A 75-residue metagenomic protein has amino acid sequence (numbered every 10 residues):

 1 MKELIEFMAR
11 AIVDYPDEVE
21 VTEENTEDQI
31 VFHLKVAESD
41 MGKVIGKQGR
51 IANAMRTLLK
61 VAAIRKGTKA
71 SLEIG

Functional and structural regions predicted by a protein language model:
M1-K43, A54-G75: RNA-contacting regions in translation and RNA-metabolism proteins, encompassing KH/S1 modules where present
